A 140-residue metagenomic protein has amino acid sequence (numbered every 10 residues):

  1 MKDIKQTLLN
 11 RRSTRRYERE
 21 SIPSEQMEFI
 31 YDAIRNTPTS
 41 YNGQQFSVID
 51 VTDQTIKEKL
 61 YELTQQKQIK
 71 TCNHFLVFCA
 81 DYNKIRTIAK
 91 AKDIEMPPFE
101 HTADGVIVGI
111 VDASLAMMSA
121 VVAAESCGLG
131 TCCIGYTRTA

Functional and structural regions predicted by a protein language model:
M1-A140: Acidic, surface-exposed loops and disordered segments
